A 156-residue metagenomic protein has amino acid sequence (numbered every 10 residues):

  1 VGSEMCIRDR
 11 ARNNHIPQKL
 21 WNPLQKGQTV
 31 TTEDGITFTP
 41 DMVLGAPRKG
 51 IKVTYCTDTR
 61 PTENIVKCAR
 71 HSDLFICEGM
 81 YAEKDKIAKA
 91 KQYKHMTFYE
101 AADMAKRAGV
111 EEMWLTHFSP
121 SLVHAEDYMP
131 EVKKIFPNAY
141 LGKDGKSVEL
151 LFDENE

Functional and structural regions predicted by a protein language model:
V1-E4, L151: Compositionally biased, intrinsically disordered low-complexity segments
S3-E4, R8-Y55, T59-K67, L74-I76: Active-site-proximal loop/helix segment associated with metal-binding centers of metalloenzymes
P61-E156: Binuclear metal-ion centers of metallo-dependent hydrolases, dominated by the metallo-beta-lactamase
